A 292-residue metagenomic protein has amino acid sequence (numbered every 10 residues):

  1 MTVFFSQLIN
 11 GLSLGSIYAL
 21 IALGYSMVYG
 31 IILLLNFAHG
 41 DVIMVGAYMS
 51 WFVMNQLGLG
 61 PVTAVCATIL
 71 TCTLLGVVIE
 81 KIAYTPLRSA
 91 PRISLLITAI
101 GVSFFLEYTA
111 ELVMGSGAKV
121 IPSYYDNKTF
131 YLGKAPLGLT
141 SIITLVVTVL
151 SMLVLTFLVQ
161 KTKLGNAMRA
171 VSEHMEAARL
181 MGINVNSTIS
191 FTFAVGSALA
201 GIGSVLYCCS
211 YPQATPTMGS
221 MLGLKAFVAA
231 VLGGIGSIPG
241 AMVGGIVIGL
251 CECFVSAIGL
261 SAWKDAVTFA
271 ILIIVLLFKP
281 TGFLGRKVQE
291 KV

Functional and structural regions predicted by a protein language model:
M1-I21, M49, L57, P61-A64 (+4 more regions): Membrane-interfacial amphipathic/re-entrant helices at transmembrane-helix boundaries
T2-I17, L158-V159, K163, I189-A229 (+1 more regions): Inter-helical junctions in multi-pass inner-membrane proteins, predominant in energy-converting antiporter-like
I9, I31-V78, I82, I258: Membrane-embedded helix boundary and interhelical linker motif in transport proteins
L14, P136-A214, I238-G244: Helix-loop-helix "hairpin" substructures at the membrane interface of multi-pass membrane proteins
S16, Y25-A47, P61, S89-S94 (+7 more regions): Short, non-helical or kinked segments that cap or interrupt transmembrane helices
L20, C72, K225-I248, A270-F278 (+1 more regions): Hydrophobic alpha-helical transmembrane segments of polytopic membrane proteins
Y25, G58-V102, T109, V243-I248 (+1 more regions): Alpha-helical transmembrane segments within multi-pass membrane transporters and channels
P86-K161, T188, P212, F254 (+4 more regions): Transmembrane helix-bundle core of multi-pass membrane transporters and related energy-transducing complexes
